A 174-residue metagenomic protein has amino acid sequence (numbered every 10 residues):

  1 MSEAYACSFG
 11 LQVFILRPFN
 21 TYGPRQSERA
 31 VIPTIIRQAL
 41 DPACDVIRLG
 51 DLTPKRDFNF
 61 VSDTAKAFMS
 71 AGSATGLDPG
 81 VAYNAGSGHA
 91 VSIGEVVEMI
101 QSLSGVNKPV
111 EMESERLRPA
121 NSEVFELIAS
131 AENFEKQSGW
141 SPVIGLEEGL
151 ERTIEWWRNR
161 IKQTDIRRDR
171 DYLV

Functional and structural regions predicted by a protein language model:
M1-F14, I36-D41: Active-site Tyr-X1-5-Lys
F14-I32, K55: Flexible, glycine-rich beta-alpha linker
P33, D41-V174: C-terminal substrate-binding subdomain of Rossmann-fold SDR/epimerase-dehydratase oxidoreductases
